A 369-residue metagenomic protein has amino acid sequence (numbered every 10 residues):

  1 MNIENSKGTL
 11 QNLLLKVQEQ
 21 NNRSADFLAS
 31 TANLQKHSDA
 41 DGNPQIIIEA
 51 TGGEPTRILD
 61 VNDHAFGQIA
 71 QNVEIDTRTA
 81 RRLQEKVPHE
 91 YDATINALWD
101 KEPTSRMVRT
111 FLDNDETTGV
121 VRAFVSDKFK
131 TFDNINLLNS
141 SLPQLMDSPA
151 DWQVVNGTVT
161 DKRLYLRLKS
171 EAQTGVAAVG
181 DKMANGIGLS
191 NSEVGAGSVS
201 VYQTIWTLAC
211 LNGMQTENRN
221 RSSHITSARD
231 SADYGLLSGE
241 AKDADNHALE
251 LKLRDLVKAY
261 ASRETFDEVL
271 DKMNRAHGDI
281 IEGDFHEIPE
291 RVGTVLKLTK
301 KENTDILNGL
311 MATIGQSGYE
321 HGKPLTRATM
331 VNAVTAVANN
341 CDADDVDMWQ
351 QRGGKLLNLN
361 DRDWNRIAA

Functional and structural regions predicted by a protein language model:
M1-S140, P149: Feature for intrinsically disordered/low-complexity regulatory segments and propeptides
T131-A369: Intrinsic disorder/low-complexity polar-acidic segments
